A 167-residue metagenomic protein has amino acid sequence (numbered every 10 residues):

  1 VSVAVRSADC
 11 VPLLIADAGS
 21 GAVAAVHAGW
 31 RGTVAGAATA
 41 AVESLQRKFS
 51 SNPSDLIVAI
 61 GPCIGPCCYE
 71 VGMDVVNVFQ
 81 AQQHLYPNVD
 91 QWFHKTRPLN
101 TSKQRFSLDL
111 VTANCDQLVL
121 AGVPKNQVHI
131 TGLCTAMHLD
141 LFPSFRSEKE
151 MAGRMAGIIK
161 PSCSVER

Functional and structural regions predicted by a protein language model:
V1-R167: Active-site microenvironment for binding and transforming phosphate-containing groups
